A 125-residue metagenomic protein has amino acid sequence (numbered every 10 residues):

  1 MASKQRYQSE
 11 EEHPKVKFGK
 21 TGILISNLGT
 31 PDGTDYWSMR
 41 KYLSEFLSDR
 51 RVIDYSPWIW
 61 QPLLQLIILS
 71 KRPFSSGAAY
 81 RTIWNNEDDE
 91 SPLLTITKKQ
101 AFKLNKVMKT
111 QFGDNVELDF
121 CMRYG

Functional and structural regions predicted by a protein language model:
A2-G125: Active-site-proximal alpha-helix that buttresses catalytic centers in soluble enzyme cores
